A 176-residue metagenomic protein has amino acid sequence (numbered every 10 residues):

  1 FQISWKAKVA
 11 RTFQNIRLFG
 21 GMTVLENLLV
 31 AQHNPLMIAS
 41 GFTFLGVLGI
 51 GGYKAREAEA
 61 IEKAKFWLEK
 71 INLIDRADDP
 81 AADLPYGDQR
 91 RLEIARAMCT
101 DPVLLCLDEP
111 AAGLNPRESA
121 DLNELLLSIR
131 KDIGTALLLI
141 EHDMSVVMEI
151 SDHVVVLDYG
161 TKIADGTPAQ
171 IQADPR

Functional and structural regions predicted by a protein language model:
F1-R176: Glycine-rich phosphate-binding loops of nucleotide-dependent enzymes
